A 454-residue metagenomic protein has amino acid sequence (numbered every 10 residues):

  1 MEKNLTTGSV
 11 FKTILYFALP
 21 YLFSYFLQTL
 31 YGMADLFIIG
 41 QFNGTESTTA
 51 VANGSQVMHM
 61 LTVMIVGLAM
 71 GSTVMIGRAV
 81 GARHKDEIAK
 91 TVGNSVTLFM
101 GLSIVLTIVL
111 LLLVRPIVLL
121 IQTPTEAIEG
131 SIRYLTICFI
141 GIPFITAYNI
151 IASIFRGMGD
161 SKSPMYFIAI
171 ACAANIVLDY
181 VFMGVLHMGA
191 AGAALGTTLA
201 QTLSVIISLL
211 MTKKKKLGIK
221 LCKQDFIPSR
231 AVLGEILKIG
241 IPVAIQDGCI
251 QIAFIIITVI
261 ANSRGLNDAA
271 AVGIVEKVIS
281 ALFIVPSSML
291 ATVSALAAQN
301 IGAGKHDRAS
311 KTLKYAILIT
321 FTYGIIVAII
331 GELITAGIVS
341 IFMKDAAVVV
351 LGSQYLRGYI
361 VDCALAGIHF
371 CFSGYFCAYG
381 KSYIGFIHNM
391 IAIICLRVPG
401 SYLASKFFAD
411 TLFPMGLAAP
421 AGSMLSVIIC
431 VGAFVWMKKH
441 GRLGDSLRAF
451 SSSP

Functional and structural regions predicted by a protein language model:
M1-A18, I76-G141, V185-I241, A297-D362 (+1 more regions): Short alpha-helical transmembrane segments in multi-pass integral membrane proteins
K12-T73, G77, I241-A261: Signature of the first transmembrane helix
Y16-G32, I137, A171, A200-S204 (+4 more regions): Transmembrane helical elements of multi-pass membrane transporters/channels
L22, F26, L30, A34 (+17 more regions): Generic alpha-helical transmembrane segments of integral inner-membrane proteins, especially permease/transport modules
L30-T49, V118-T125, V181-M188, G248-A281 (+3 more regions): Helix-terminus/linker motif at the lipid-water interface of multi-pass membrane proteins
N43-Q56, L135, A194, L266-A281 (+2 more regions): Small-residue hotspots at the loop-to-helix junctions and early N-terminal turns of transmembrane alpha-helices
T48-I108, I145-P164, T258, A271-T335 (+1 more regions): Small-residue-rich hydrophobic transmembrane alpha-helices
A69, C138-R156, P164-C172, A193-I206 (+4 more regions): Short runs within selected transmembrane alpha-helices of multi-pass transporters and secretion channels
